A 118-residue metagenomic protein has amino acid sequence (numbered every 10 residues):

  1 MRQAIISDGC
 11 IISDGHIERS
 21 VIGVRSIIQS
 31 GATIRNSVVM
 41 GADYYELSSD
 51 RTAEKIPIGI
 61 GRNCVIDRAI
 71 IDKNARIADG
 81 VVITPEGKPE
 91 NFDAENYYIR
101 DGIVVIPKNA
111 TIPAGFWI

Functional and structural regions predicted by a protein language model:
M1-I118: Left-handed beta-helix
